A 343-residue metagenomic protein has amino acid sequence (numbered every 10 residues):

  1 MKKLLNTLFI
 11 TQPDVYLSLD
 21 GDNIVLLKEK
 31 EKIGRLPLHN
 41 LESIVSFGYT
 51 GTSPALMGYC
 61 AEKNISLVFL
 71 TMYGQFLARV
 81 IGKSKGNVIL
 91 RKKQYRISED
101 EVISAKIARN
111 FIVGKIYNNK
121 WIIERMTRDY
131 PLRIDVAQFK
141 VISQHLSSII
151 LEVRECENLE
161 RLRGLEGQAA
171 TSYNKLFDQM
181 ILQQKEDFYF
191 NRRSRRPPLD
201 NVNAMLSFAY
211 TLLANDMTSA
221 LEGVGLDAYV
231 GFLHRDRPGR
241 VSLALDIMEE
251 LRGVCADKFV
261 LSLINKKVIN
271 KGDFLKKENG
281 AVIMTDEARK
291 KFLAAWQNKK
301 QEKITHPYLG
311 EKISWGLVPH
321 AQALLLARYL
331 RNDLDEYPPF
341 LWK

Functional and structural regions predicted by a protein language model:
M1-M72, G82: Terminal-proximal segments
M1-S18, E29, R35, I89-Y229 (+1 more regions): Active-site helix-to-loop segments that bind/position phosphate- or nucleotide-bearing substrates and donors across
G48-W121: A surface-exposed, charged beta-strand/loop segment in the N-terminal or early-internal portion of soluble proteins
